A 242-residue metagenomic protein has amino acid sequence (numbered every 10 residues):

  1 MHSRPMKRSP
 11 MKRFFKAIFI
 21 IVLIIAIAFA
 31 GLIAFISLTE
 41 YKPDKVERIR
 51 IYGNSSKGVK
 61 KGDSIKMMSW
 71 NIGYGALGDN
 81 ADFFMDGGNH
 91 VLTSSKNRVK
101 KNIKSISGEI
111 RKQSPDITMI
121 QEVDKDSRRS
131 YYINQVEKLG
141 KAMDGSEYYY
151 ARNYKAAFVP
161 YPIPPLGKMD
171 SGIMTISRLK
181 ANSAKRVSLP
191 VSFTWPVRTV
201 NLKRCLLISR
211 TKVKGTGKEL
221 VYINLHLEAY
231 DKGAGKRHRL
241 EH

Functional and structural regions predicted by a protein language model:
R8-Y161, P165-D170, R237-L240: N-terminal, active-site-proximal structural segment of metallo-dependent hydrolase catalytic domains
K66, Q135, D170-M174, K203-L207 (+1 more regions): Short beta-strand micro-motifs in enzyme catalytic cores
I72-G75, D124-D126, Y154-A156, L179-N182 (+3 more regions): Short, solvent-exposed loop/turn segments at secondary-structure junctions
N80-N89, S183, I223-E228: Short, basic/glycine-rich phosphate-binding loops at helix/coil junctions that contact nucleotide phosphates
N89-S95, V123-K125, L189-T199, L227-R237: Surface-exposed cleft-lining segments at the edges of enzyme active sites
K141-D144, G167-A184, T211-K212: Conserved beta strand-loop-helix elements of the APE1-like EEP
L179-L220: Active-site catalytic loop in hydrolytic enzyme cores
G215-H242: Flexible, glycine-rich surface segments
